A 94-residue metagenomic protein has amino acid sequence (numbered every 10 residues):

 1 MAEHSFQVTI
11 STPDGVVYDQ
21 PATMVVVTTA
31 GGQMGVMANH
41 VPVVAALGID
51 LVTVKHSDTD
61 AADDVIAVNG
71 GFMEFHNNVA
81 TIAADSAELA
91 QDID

Functional and structural regions predicted by a protein language model:
M1-S5: Short, charged, intrinsically disordered terminal tails
Q7-D94: Compact, glycine-rich, soluble single-domain proteins
